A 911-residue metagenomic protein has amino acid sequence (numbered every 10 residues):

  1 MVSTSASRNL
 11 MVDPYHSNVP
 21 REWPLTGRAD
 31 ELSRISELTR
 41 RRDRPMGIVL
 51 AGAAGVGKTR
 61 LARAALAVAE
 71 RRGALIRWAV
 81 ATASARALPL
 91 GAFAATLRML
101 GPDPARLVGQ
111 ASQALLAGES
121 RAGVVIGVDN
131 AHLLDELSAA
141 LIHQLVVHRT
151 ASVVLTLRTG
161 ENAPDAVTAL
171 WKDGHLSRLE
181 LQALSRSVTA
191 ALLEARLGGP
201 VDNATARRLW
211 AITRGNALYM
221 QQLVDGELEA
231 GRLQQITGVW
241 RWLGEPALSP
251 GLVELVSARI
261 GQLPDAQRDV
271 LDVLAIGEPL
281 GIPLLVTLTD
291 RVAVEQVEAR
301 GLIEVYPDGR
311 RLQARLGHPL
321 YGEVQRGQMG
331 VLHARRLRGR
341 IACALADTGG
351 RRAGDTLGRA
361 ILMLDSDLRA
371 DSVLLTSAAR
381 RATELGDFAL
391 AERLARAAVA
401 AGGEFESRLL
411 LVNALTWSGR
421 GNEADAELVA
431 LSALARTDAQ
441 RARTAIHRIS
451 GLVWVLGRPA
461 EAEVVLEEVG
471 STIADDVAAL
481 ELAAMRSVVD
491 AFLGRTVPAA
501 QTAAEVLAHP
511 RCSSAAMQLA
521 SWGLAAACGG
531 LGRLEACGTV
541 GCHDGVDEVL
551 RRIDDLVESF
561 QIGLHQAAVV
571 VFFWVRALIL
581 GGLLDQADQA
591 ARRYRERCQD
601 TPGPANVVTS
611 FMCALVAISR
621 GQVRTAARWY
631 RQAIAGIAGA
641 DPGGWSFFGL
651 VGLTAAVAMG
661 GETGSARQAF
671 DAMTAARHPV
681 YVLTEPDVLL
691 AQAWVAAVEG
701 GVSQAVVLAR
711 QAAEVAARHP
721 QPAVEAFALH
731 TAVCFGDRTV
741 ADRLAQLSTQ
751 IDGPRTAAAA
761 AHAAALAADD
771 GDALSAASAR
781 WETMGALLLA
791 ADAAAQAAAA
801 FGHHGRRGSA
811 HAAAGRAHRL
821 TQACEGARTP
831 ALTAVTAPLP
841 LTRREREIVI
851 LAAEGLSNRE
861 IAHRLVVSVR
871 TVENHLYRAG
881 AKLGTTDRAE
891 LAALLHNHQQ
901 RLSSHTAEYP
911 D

Functional and structural regions predicted by a protein language model:
D13-Y15, V56, R60-V124, L133: Conserved phosphate-binding/catalytic loops and adjacent sensor/switch elements of nucleotide-binding enzymes, spanning
Y15, Q110, L137, H143-R208 (+3 more regions): Alpha-helical sensor/transducer elements of the RecA-like P-loop NTPase core
P24-L38, R844: N-terminal pre-P-loop "Q-motif" helix
G47, L61-A65, A69, G91 (+5 more regions): Extended alpha-helical scaffolding segments used for macromolecular assembly and cargo binding
V56, L75, V188-R196, P200-S377 (+3 more regions): Short secondary-structure boundary elements
A67-R72, H132, L170-K172, N203-A204 (+8 more regions): Internal alpha-solenoid helical repeat scaffolds
L88, G309-Q313, R352-L357, L390 (+15 more regions): Alpha-solenoid helical repeat architecture
G815, A831-D911: Helix-turn-helix DNA-binding segment
